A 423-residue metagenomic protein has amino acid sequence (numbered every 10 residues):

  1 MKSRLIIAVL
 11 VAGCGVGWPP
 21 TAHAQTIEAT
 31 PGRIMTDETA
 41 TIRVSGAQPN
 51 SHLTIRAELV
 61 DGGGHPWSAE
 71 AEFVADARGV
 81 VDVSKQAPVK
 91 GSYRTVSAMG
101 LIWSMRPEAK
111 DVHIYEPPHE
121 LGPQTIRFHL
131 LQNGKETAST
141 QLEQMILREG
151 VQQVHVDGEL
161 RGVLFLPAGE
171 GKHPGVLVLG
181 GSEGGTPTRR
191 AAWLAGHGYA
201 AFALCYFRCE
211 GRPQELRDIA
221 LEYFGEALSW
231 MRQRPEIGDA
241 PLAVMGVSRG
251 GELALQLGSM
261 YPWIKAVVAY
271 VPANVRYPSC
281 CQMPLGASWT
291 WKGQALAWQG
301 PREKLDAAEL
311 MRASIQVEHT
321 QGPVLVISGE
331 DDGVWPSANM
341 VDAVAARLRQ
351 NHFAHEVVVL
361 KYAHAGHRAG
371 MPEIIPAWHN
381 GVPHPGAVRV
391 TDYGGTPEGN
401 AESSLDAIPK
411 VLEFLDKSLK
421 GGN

Functional and structural regions predicted by a protein language model:
I7-G17: Bacterial N-terminal signal peptides
E28-M35, A40-H52, G64-E70, V74-D76 (+1 more regions): N-terminal cap/lid segment of alpha/beta-hydrolase-fold proteins
R56-E108: Ser/Thr-rich low-complexity repeats and stalk/linker segments
E159, G171-Q233, P278-S288, A377-P397: Cap/lid segment of the alpha/beta-hydrolase catalytic domain
S182-R189, G225-L310, G333-N339: Primarily recognizes the serine-hydrolase "nucleophile elbow" in alpha/beta-hydrolase and SGNH/GDSL folds
T320, V326-S328, D332: Short beta-strand/loop motif that positions the catalytic acidic residue of the alpha/beta-hydrolase fold
D331-W335, G366-R368: Acidic catalytic loop of the alpha/beta-hydrolase fold
D342, Q350-N423: C-terminal catalytic histidine-bearing segment of alpha/beta-hydrolase fold enzymes
